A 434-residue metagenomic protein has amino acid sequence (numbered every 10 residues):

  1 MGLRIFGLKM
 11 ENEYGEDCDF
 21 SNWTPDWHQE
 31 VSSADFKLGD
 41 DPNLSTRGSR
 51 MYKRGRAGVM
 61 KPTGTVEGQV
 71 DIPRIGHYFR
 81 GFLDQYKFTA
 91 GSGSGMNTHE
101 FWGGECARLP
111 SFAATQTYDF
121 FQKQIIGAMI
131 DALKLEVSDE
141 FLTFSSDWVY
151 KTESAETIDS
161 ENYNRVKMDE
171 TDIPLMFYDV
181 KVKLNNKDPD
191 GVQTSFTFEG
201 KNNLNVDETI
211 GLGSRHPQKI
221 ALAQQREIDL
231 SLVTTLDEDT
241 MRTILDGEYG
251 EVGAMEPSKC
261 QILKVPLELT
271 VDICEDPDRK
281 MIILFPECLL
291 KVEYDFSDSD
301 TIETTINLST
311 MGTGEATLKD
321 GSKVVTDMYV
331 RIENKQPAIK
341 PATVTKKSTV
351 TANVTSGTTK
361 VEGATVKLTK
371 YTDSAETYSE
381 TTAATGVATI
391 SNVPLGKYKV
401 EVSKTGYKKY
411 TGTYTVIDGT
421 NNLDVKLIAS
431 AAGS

Functional and structural regions predicted by a protein language model:
M1-T349, N353-T358, V366-L368, E380-T382 (+4 more regions): Signature of extracytoplasmic/envelope-associated structural regions
T372-S379: Low-complexity "stalk/linker" and mucin-like segments enriched in Ser/Thr/Pro/Ala/Gly
T405-A431: Structured interaction patches on ligand/partner-binding surfaces of diverse proteins
